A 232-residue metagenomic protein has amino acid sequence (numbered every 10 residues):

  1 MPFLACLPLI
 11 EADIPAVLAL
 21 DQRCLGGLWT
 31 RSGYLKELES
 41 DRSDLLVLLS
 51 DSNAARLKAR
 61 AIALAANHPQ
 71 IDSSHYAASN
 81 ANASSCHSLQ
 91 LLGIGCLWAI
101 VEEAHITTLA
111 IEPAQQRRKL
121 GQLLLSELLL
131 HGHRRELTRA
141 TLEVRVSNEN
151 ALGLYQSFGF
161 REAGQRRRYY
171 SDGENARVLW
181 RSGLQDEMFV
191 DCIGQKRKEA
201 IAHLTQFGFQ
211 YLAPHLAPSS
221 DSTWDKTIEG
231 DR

Functional and structural regions predicted by a protein language model:
P2, P8-A114, L125-R135, S182-L184 (+1 more regions): Acetyl-CoA-dependent GNAT
V101-E103, R139, E174-A176: A generic structural signal for beta-strand entry/edge sites
L109-R117, V144-S147: A short, internal acetyl-CoA/4′-phosphopantetheine-binding micro-motif in the GNAT/acyltransferase core
A110, T141-E143, V178-W180: Short aromatic/hydrophobic contact patches that present stacked aromatics for nucleic-acid/ligand binding
K119, E136, G159: Short glycine-rich hinge loops at helix-strand junctions in the catalytic core of two-component histidine kinases
Q122, S147-R177: Conserved active-site alpha-helix within GNAT-family acetyltransferase domains
G132-E143, R166: Conserved GNAT acetyl-CoA-binding A-motif
